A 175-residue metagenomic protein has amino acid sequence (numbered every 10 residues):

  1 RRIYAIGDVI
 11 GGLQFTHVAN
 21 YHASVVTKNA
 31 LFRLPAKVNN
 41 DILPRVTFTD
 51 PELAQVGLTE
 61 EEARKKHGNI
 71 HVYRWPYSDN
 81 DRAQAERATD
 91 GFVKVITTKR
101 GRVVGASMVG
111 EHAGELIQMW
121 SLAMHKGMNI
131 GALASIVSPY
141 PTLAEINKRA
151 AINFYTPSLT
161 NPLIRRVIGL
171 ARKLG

Functional and structural regions predicted by a protein language model:
R1-D41: Rossmann-like dinucleotide/flavin-binding elements
Y4, R45, I70: A broad, low-specificity signal marking well-ordered, structured residues that form hydrophobic/aromatic
V9-F15, V46-L53: Short beta-strand and adjoining strand-loop segment in the mid-core of the Rossmann-like NAD(P)-dependent dehydrogenase
L31, A36, F48-T59, R64-G175: Flexible, glycine-rich terminal cap/loop adjacent to redox cofactors in electron-transfer oxidoreductases
